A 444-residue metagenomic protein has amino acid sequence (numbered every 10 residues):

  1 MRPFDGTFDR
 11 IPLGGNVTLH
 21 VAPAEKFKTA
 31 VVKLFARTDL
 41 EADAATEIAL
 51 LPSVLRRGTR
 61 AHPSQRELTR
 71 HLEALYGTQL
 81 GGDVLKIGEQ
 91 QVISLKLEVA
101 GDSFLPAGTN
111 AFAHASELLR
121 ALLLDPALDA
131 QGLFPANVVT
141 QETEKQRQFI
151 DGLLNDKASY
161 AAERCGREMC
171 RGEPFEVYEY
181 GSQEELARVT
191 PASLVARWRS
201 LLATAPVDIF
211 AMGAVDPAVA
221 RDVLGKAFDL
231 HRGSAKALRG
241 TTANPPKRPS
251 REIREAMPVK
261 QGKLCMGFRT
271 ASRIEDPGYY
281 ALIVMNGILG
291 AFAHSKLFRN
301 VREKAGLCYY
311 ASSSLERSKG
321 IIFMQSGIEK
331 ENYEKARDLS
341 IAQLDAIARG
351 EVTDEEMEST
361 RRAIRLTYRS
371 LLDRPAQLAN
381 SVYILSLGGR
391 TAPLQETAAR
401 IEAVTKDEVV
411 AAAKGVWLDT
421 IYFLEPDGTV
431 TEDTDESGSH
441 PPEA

Functional and structural regions predicted by a protein language model:
M1-L75, G81-V84, A107, S182 (+3 more regions): His/Glu-rich zincin catalytic helix
A22, F27-I48, Q65-A121, D125 (+8 more regions): M16 family metallopeptidases and their MPP-like homologs
G58-A61, D102-P106, D125-P135: Short, polar/flexible loop-turn hinges at active-site or ligand-entry regions and domain interfaces
V84-K86, V195-L202, S312-E316, V410-K414: Short, flexible, solvent-exposed loop/turn segments with mixed acidic/basic and small polar residues
A130-T143, Y160-G166, G181-S182, M212 (+1 more regions): Short, surface-exposed recognition loops or helix-turn segments adjacent to catalytic cores
G152-L153: Soluble, non-membrane globular domain cores that form compact, hydrophobic packing and curved binding surfaces
E168, E185, R197: Active-site hotspot residues in diverse enzymes, especially metal/ion-binding acidic/histidine motifs
R188-A196: Active-site glycine-rich loop that binds ribose-phosphate moieties when present
